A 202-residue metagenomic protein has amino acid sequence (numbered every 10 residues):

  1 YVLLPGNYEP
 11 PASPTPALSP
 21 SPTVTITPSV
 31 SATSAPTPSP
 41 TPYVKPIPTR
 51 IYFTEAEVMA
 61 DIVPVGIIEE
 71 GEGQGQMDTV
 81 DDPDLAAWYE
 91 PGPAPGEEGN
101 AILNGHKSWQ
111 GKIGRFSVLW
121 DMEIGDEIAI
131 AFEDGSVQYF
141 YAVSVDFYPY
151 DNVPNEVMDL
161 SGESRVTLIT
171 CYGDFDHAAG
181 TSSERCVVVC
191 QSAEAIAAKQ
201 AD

Functional and structural regions predicted by a protein language model:
Y1-P14, P20-P22, I26-D202: Solvent-exposed, non-transmembrane regions of membrane-associated and secreted proteins
